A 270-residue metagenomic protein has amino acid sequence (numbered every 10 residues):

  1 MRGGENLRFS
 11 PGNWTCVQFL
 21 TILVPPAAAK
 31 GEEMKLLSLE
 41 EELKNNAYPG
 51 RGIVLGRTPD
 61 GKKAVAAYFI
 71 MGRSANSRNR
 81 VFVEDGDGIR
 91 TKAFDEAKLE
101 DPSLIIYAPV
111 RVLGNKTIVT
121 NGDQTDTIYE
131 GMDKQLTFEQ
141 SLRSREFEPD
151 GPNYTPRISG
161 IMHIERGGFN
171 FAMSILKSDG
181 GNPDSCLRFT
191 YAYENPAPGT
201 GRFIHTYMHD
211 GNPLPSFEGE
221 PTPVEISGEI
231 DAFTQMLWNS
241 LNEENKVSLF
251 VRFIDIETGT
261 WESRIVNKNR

Functional and structural regions predicted by a protein language model:
G3, K30-G31, R270: Short intrinsically disordered terminal tails
F9, L23-V24, G219: Selective for proline/serine-rich intrinsically disordered segments in cytosolic/nuclear regulatory regions
C16-E33: Short, Lys/Arg-enriched N-terminal segments with co-localized hydrophobic residues within the first ~10-30 amino acids
M34-R270: Conserved short alpha-helical segments that host acidic/polar catalytic motifs at enzyme active sites
